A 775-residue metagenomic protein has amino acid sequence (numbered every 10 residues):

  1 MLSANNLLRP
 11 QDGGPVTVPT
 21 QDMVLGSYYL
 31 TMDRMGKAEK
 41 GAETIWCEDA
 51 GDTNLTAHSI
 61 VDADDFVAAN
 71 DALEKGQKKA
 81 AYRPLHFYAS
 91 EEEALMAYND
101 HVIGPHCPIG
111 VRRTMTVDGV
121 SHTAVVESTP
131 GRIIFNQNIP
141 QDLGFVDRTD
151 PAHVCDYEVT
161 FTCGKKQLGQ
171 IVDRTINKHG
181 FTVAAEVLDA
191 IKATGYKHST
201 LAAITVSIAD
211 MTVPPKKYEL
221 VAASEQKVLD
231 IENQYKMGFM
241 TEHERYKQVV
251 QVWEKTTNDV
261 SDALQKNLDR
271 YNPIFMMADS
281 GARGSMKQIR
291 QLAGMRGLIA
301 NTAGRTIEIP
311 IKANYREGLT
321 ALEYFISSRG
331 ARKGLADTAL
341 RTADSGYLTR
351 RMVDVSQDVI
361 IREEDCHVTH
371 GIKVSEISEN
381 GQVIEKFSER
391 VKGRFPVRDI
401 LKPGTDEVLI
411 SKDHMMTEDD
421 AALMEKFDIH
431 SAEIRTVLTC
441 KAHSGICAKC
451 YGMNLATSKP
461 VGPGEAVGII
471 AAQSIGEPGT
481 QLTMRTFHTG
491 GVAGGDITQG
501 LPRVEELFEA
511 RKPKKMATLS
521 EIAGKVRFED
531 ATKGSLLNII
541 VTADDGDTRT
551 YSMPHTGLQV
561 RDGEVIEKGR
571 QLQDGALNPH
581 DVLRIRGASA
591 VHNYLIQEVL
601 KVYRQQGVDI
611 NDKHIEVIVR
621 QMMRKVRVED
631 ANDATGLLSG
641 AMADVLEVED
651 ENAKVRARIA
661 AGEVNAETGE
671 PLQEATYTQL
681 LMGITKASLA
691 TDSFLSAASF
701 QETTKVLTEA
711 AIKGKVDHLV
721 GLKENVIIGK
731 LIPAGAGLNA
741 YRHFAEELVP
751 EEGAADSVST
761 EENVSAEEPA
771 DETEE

Functional and structural regions predicted by a protein language model:
L2, N6-F161, K165-D189, V221 (+7 more regions): Intrinsically disordered, low-complexity regulatory segments
G180, K192, K197-D210: Class II aminoacyl-tRNA synthetase catalytic cores and aaRS-like
L188-K197, K287, Q291: Structured, non-catalytic alpha/beta "coupling" segments that mediate domain-domain communication and provide generic
A203-D210, L268, N272, E364 (+1 more regions): Structured alpha-helical bundle/scaffold domains in large eukaryotic membrane-trafficking regulators
A203-M237, T241: Short His/Asp/Glu-rich catalytic/ion-coordination signatures at enzyme active sites or charged loops
H243-R296: Gly/Pro-rich turn-and-neighbor structural signature
Y271-P273, M277-A278, S285-N314, L319-L322 (+3 more regions): Amphipathic alpha-helical/coiled-coil segments positioned at domain termini
